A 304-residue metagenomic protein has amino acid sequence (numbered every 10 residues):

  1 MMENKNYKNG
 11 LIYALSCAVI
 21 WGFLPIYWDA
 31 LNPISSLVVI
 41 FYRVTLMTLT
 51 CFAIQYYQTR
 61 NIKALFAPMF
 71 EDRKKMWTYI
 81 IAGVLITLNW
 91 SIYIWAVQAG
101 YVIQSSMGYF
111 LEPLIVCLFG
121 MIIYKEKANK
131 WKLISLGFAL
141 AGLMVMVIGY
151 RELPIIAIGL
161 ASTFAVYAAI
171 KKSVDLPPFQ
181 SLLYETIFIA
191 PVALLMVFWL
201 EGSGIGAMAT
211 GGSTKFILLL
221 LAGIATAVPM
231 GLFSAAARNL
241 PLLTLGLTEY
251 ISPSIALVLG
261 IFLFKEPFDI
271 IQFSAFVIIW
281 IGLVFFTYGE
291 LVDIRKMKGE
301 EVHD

Functional and structural regions predicted by a protein language model:
M1-F41, M144-S173, G299-D304: Glycine-/small-residue-enriched transmembrane alpha-helix faces in small-molecule transporters and effluxers
M1-S16, L49-Y79, K130, I187-L219 (+2 more regions): Membrane-interface interhelical linkers
E3, V44, Y250-D304: C-terminal-most transmembrane helix of multi-pass membrane proteins
S16-F23, Y27, I80-V97, G159-V166 (+3 more regions): Hydrophobic alpha-helical transmembrane segments of multi-pass membrane transport proteins, especially secondary
L31, V39, R43, A96-V97 (+6 more regions): Hydrophobic/aromatic residues within transmembrane alpha-helices of multi-pass small-molecule transporters
W95, L111-W131, S254-F273: C-terminal transmembrane-helix exit sites in multi-pass transporters
S106-L111, P178-F188, A227-F262: Helix-helix packing/entry segments at the starts of transmembrane helices
W131-V147, L160, I271-E290: Hydrophobic transmembrane alpha-helices of multi-pass small-molecule transport proteins
